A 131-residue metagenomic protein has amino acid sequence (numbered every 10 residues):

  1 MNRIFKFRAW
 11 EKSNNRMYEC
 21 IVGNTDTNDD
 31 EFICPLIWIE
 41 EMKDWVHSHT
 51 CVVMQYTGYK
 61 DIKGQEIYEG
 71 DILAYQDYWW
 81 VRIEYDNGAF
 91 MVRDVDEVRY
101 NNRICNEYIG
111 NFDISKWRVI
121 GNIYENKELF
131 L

Functional and structural regions predicted by a protein language model:
M1-L131: Secondary-structure transition motif
